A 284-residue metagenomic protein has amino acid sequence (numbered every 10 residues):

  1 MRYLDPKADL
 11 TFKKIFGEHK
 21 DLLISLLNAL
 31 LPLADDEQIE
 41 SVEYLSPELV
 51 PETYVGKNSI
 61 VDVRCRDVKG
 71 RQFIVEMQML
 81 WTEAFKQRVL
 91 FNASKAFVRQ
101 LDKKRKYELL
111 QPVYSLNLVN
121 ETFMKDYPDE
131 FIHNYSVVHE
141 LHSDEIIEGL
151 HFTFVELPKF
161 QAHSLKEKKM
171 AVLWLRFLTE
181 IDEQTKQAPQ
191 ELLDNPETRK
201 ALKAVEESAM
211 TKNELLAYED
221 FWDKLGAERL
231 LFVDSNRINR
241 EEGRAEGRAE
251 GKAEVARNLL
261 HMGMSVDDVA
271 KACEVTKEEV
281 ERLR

Functional and structural regions predicted by a protein language model:
M1-N213: Conserved single-residue anchors adjacent to enzymatic active/cofactor-binding motifs
R2, F73-Q78, V172, R176-R284: Short, charged alpha-helical interaction segments and adjacent helix-coil junctions
